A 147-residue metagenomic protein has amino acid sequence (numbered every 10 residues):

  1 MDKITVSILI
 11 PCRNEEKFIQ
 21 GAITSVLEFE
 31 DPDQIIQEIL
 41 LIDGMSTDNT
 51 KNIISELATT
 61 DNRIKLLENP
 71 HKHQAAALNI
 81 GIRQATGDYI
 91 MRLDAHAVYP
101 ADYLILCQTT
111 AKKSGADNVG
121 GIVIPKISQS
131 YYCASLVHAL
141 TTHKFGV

Functional and structural regions predicted by a protein language model:
I4-S7, E38: Cell-envelope/extracellular polymer assembly enzymes that use nucleotide-activated donors
K17-Q20, D48-E56, D102: Acidic helix N-cap motif at the loop->helix transition within catalytic regions of sugar-transfer enzymes
T24-I35: Short, acidic, metal-binding catalytic loop of nucleotide-sugar glycosyltransferases
S25, D43-N52, D94-A97: A conserved acidic beta->alpha catalytic loop
I35-M45, L67-P70: Short beta-strand/loop segment that forms part of the nucleotide-sugar
N69-A85, L106: Glycine-rich, basic loop-to-helix element that forms the pyrophosphate-binding segment of sugar-nucleotide handling
I90: Short aromatic/hydrophobic "clamp" motif used to bind/position activated sugar donors
D102-A134: Conserved donor NDP-sugar-binding/catalytic core segment of glycosyltransferases
